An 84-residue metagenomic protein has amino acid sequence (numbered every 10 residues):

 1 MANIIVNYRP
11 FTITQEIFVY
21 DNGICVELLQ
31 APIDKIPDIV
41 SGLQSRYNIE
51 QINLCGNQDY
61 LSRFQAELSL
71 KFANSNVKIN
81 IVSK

Functional and structural regions predicted by a protein language model:
M1, Y47-Q51, N74-N76: A general structural motif
A2-F18: Gly/Thr-rich phosphate-binding beta-strand-loop-beta motif of the actin/hexokinase/Hsp70
F11-Q15, A31-D34, Q58-L61: Short acidic, S/G/P-rich loop/turn micro-motifs used as interaction or catalytic elements
V19, N74-K84: Charged, structured surface patches that assemble and position nucleic-acid processing machinery
I24-D34, N53-L54: A short, exposed loop/beta-hairpin motif centered on an aromatic-Gly-Thr core
D34-E50: Short, basic/hydrophobic alpha-helical segments
C55-Y60, S83-K84: Short beta-alpha junction loops
Y60-S75: Short, aromatic/basic amphipathic alpha-helical patches
